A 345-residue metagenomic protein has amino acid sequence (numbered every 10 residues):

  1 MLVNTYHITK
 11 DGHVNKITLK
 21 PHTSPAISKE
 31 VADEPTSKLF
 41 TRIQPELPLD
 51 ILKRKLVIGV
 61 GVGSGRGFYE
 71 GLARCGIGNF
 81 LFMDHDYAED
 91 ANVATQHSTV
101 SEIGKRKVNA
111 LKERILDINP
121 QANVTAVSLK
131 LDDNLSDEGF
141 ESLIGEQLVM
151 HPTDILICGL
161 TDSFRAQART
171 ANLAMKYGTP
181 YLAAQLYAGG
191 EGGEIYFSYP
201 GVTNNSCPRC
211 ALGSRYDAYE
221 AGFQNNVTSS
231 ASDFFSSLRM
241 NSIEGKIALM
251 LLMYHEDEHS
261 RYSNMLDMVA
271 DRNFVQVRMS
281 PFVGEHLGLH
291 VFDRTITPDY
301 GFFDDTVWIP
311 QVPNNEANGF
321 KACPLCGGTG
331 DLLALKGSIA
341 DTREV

Functional and structural regions predicted by a protein language model:
M1-P35, L47-P48, L56, L143-V345: Glycine-rich phosphate/adenylate-binding loop
S37-Q44, E138-F140: Short gly/ser/thr-rich secondary-structure transition/capping motifs
P45-E89: Glycine-rich adenosine-cofactor-binding loop
Y69-A73, A94-T95, R169-N172: Short amphipathic alpha-helical segments
N79-T125: Glycine-rich phosphate-binding loop and adjoining beta1-alpha1-beta2 segment of Rossmann-like nucleotide-binding folds
M83-H85, V127, G159-L160, A184: Generic beta-strand/beta-sheet core signal
A88-V93, L135-D137, R215-G222: Short acidic/His/Gly/Ser-rich catalytic and metal-binding motifs that mark active-site loops of diverse hydrolases
V108-L156, L160-Q167: A structured beta-alpha segment of the ubiquitous adenosine-cofactor-binding alpha/beta core
